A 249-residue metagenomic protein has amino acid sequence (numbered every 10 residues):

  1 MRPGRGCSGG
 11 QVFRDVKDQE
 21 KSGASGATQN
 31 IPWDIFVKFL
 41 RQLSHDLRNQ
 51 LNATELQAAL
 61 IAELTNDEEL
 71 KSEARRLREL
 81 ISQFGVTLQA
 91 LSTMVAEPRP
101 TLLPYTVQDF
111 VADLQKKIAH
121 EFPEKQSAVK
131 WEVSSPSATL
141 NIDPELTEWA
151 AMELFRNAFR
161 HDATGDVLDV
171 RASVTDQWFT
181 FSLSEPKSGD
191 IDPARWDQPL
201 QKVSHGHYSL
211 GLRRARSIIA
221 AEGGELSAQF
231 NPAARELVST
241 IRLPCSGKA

Functional and structural regions predicted by a protein language model:
A53-E68: Conserved C-terminal segment of the DHp
K71-E124: Conserved DHp (HisKA) dimerization/phosphotransfer helix of two-component histidine kinases, i.e., the long coiled-coil
A128-A138: Conserved catalytic submotifs in the C-terminal HATPase_c
T147-E148: A residue-level detector for a conserved hydrophobic packing site within the catalytic ATP-binding domain
G165-Q177: Short beta-strand/loop element within the Bergerat-fold HATPase_c
T180-S209: Glycine-rich/acidic phosphate-handling loop/turn and adjacent ATP-lid/helix of nucleotide-binding kinase/ATPase domains
I219-A220: Detector for a conserved hydrophobic position within an alpha-helical segment of the HATPase_c
